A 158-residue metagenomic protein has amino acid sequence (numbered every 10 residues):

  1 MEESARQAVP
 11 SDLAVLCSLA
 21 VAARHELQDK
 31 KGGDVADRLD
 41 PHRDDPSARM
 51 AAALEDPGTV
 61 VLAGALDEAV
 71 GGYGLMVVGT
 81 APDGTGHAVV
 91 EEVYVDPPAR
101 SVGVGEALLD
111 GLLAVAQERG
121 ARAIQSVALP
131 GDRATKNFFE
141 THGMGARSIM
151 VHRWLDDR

Functional and structural regions predicted by a protein language model:
E3, Q7-S11, S18-K30, D34-T85 (+5 more regions): Acetyl-CoA-dependent GNAT
H42, G105, A128: Charged, low-complexity surface patches
T85, G103, A134: Residues that form or flank phosphate/diphosphate-binding pockets in enzymes that use nucleotide phosphates
V95, S101-A114, T141: Conserved acetyl-CoA-binding loop-helix of GNAT-fold acetyltransferases
R100, Q125-T135, H152-W154: Conserved beta-strand-loop-alpha-helix junction that forms the acyl-donor binding cleft
E106, E118, P130-S148: Conserved active-site alpha-helix within GNAT-family acetyltransferase domains
A116-V127: Conserved GNAT acetyl-CoA-binding A-motif
